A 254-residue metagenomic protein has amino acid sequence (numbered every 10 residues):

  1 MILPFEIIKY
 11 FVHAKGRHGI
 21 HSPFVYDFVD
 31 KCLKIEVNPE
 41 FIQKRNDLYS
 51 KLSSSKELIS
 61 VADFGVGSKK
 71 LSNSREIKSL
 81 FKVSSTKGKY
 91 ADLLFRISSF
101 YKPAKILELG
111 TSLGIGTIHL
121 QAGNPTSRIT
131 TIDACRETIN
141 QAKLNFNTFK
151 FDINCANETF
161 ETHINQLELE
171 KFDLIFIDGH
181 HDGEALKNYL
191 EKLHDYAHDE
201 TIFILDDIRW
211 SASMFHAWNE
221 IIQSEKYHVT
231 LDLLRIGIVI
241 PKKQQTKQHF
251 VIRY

Functional and structural regions predicted by a protein language model:
M1-L174, H180-I202, I208-Y254: A short alpha-helical cap/connector motif
